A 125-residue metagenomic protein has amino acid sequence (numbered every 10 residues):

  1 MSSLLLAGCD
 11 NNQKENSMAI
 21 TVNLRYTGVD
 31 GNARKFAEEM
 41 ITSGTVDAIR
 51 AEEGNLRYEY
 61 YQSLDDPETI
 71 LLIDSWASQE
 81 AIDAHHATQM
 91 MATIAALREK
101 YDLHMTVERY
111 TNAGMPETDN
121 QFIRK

Functional and structural regions predicted by a protein language model:
M1-S3: Bacterial N-terminal signal peptides
L6-G8: C-terminal motif of bacterial Sec signal peptides marking the signal peptidase cleavage site
D10-S17, Y60-E68, T93-K125: Glycine-rich beta-strand-turn "strand-cap" elements at beta-sheet edges
A19-T27, R57-A87: Short, well-ordered beta-strand segments in beta-rich or mixed alpha/beta enzyme and ligand-binding folds
R25, V29, E38-T42, A92 (+2 more regions): N-terminal/domain-start segments enriched in small and hydrophobic, helix-friendly residues, covering either
G28-D30, S78, T111-A113: Non-catalytic surface loops within mature trypsin-like serine protease
N32-L56, M90-I94: Short amphipathic alpha-helical segments
